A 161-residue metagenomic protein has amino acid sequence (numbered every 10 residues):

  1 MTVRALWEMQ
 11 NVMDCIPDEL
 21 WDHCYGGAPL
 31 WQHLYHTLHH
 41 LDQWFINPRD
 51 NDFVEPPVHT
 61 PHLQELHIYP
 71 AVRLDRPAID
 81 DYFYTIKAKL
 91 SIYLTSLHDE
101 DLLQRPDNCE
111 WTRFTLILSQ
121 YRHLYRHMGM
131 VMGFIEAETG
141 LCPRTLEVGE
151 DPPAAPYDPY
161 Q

Functional and structural regions predicted by a protein language model:
T2, L6-M9, M13, F83 (+1 more regions): Hydrophobic alpha-helical core bundles mediating ligand binding, dimerization, or RNAP-core interactions
V3, Q10, D18-Q64, D107-Q161: Short, contiguous alpha-helical
D14-W21, D99-L102: Short, flexible helix-adjacent loops and helix caps
L66-Q104, F114-Y125, M130: Acidic/histidine-rich alpha-helical segments that form the ligand environment of transition-metal centers
